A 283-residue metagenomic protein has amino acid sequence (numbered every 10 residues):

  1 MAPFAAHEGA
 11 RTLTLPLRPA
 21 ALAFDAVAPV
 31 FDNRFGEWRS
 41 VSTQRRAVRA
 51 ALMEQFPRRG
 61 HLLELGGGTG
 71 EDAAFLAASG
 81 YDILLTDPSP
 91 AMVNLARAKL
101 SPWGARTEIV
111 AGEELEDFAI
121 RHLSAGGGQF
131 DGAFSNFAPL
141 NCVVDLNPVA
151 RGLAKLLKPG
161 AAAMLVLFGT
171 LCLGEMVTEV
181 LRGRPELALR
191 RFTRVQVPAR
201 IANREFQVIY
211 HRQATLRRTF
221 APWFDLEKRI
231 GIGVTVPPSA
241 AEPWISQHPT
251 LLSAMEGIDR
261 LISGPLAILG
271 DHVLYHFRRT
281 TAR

Functional and structural regions predicted by a protein language model:
A2-P57, E71, F75: Conserved class I S-adenosyl-L-methionine
R59-G68: Conserved class I S-adenosyl-L-methionine
G67-D117: Class I SAM-dependent methyltransferase SAM/SAH-binding core
G132-D145: A short SAM/SAH-binding and catalytic strip from SAM-dependent methyltransferases
N147-A162: A short glycine-rich, Lys/Arg-flanked "PGG" loop and its adjoining helix->strand segment in the class I
A162-T193: Conserved class I S-adenosyl-L-methionine
A199-T215: Acceptor-substrate binding/catalytic loop of class I
A214, R218, K228-R283: A C-terminal cap/extension of S-adenosyl-L-methionine-dependent methyltransferases that defines the acceptor-substrate
